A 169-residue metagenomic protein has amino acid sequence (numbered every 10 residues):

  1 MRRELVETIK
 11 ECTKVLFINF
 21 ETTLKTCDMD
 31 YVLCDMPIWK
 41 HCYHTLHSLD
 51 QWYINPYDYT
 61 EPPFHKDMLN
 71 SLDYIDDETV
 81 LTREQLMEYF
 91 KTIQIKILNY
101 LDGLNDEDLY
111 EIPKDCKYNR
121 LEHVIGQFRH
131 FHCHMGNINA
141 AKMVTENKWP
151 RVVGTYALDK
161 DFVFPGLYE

Functional and structural regions predicted by a protein language model:
M1-K14: Extreme N-terminal tail/first-helix region
E7-K10, T26-L72, K114-E169: Short, contiguous alpha-helical
C12-T23, S48, I93-K96, Y100 (+1 more regions): Amphipathic, well-ordered alpha-helical segments in soluble domains
I18, W39-Y43, E88, I95: Internal, well-ordered alpha-helical scaffold/interface segments that support domain packing or protein-protein contacts
L24, W52-Y57, L101, N105-D108: Membrane-helix exit/interface motif
Y74-E111, L121-H132: Acidic/histidine-rich alpha-helical segments that form the ligand environment of transition-metal centers
